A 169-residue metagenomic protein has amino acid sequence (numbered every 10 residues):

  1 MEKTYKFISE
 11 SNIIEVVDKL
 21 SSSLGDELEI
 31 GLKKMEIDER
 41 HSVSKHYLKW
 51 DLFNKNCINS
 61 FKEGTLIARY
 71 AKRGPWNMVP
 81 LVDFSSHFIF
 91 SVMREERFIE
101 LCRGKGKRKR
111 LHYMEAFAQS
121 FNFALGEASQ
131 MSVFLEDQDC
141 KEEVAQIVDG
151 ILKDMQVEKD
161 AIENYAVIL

Functional and structural regions predicted by a protein language model:
M1, L20, L24, L81 (+2 more regions): Generic hydrophobic, helix-prone segments enriched in Leu/Val/Ile
M1-L48: Interdomain/boundary linker segments immediately adjacent to catalytic/signaling cores
S23-D26, I30, K34, D38 (+5 more regions): Surface-exposed polar/charged interaction patches
V43, F61-S91: A short acidic/basic microdomain associated with nuclease active sites
W50-T65: Amphipathic alpha-helical segments
N59-S60, A68-Y70, E143-D149: A short linear-motif detector with a strong N-terminal bias
F88-D149: A recognition module on extended beta-rich or small alphabeta surfaces enriched in W/G with H and D/E
E142-L169: Glycine-rich, aromatic-bearing surface loops/beta-hairpins
